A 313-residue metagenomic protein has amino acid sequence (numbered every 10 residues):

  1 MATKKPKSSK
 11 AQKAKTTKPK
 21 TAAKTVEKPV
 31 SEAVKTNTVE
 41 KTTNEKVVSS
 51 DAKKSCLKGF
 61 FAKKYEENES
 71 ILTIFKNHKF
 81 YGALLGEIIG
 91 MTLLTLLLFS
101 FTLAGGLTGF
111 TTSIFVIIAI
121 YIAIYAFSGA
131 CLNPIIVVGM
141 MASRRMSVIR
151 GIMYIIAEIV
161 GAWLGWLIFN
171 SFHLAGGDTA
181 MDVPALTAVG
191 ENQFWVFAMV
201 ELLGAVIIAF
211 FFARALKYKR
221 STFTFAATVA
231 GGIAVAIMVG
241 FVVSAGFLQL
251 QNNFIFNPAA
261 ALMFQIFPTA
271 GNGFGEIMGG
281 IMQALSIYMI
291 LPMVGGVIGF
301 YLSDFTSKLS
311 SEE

Functional and structural regions predicted by a protein language model:
A2-E313: Membrane-interface helix-loop junctions and terminal tails of multi-pass membrane proteins
